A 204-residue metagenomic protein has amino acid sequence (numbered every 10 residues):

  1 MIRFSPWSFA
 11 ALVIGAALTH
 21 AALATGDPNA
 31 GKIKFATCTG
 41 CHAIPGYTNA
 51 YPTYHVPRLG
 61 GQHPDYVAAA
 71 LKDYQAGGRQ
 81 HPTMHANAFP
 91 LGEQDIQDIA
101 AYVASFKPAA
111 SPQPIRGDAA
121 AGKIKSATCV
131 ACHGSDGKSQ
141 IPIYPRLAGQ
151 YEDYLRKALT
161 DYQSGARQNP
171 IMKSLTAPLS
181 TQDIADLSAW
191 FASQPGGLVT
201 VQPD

Functional and structural regions predicted by a protein language model:
M1-A11: Bacterial N-terminal signal peptides that target proteins for export
T19-A21: N-terminal signal peptide c-region/cleavage motif recognized by signal peptidases
T25-T48, P114-K138, Q150-Y151, D204: Sequence/structural segment immediately N-terminal to covalent heme-attachment motifs in c-type and related
P28, K32, P45-Q75, H85-P90 (+3 more regions): Gly/Gly-Pro-rich "capping" loops immediately C-terminal to redox-active cysteine motifs in periplasmic/lumenal
P45-Y51, G77-P82, S105-G117, S135-P145 (+3 more regions): Inter-heme linker and motif-flanking segments adjacent to c-type heme-binding CXXCH motifs in c-type cytochromes
A68, D73, H81, D98-A101 (+2 more regions): Interaction-mediating elements
F89-S111, Y162, A177-D204: C-terminal capping alpha-helices of c-type cytochrome domains
